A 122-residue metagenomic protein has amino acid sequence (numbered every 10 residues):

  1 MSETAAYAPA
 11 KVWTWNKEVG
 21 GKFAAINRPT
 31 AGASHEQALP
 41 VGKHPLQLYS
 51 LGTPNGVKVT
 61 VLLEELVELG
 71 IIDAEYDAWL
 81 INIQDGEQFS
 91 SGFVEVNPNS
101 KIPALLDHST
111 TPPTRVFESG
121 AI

Functional and structural regions predicted by a protein language model:
M1-G120: N-terminal G-site of the GST-like fold
